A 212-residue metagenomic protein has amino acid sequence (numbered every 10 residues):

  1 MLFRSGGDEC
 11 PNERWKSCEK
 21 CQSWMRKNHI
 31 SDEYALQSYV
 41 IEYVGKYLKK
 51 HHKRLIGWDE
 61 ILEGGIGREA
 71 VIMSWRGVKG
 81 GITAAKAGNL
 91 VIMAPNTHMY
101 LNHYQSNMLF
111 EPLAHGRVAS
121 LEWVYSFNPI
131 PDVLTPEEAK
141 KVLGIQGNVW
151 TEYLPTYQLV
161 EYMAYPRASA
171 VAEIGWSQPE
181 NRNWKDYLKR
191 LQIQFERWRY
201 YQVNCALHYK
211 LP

Functional and structural regions predicted by a protein language model:
M1-L2: Short, small-residue-biased leader/transition segments that mark boundaries at the very start of proteins
G6-G7, Q37-I66, N96: Aromatic-lined carbohydrate-recognition surfaces of secreted/lumenal glycan-active proteins
E9-P11: Catalytic metal-binding/acid-base residues of hydrolase active sites
E13-Y34: Aromatic- and acidic-residue-enriched carbohydrate-binding clefts of CAZyme catalytic domains
R26-E33, V44-K49, I193: C-terminal intrinsically disordered extensions
D32-L36, V40, V160, N183: Conserved acidic
R54-E60, G65-A70, W75-P212: Flexible, acidic glycine-rich loops studded with aromatic residues
